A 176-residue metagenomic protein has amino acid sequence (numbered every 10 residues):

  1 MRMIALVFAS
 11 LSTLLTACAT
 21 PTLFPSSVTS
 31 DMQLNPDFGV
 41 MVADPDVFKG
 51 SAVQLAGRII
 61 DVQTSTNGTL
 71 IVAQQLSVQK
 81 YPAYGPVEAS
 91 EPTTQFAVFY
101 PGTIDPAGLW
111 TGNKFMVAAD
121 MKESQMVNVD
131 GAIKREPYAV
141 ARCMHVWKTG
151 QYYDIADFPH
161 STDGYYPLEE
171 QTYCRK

Functional and structural regions predicted by a protein language model:
M1-C18: Sec-dependent bacterial lipoprotein signal peptides
C18-K176: OB-fold and OB-like single-stranded nucleic-acid-recognition modules and their adjacent interaction interfaces
